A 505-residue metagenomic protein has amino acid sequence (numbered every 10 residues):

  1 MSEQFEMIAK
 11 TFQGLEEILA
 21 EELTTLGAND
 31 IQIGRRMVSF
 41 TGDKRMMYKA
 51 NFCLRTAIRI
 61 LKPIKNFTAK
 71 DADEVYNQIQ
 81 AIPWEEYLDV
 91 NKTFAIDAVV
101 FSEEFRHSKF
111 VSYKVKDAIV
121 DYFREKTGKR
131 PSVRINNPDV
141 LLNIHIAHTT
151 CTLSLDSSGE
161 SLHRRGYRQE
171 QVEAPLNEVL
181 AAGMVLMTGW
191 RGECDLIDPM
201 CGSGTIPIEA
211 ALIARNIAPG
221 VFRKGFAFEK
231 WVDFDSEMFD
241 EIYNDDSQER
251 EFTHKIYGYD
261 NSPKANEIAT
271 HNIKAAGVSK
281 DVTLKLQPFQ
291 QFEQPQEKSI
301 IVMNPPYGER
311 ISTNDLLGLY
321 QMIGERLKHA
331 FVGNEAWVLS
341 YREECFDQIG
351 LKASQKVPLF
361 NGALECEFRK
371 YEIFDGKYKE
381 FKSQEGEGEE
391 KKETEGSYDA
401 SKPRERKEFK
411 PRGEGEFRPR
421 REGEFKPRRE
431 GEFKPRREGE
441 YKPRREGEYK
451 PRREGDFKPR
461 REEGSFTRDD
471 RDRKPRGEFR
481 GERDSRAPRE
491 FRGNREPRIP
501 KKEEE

Functional and structural regions predicted by a protein language model:
M1-S2, K370-E505: Basic Arg/Gly/Lys-rich low-complexity intrinsically disordered segments
S2-P138: Non-catalytic nucleic-acid substrate-recognition regions in nucleic-acid-modifying enzymes
T11, D260, S340: Short beta-strand/turn micro-motifs composed of small residues that flank or help shape donor/cofactor-binding pockets
R45-F52, E160-H163, K377: Short, charged/polar, Gly/Pro-enriched secondary-structure boundary elements
V99, R124, H145-M187: Class I S-adenosyl-L-methionine
F101-E104, S161, P306-R310: A short, flexible beta-alpha/helix-coil linker loop
L176-Q294, E309, L317: Conserved S-adenosyl-L-methionine
P288-K402, R406: C-terminal catalytic and target-recognition region of SAM-dependent MTase-like enzymes, primarily methyltransferases
